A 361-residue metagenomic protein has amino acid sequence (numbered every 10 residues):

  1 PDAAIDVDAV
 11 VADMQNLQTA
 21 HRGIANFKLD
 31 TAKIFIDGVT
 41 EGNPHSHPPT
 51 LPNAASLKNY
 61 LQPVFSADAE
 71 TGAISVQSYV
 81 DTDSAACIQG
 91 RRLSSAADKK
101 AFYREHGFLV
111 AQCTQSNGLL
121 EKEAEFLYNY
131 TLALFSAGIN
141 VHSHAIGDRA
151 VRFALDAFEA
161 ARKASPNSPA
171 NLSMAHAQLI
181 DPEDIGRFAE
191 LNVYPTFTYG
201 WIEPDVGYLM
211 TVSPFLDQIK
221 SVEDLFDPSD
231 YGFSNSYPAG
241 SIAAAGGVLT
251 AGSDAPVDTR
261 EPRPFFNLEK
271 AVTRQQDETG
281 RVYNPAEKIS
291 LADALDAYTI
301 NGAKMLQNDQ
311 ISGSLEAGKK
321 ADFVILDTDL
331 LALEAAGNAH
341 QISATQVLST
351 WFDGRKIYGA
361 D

Functional and structural regions predicted by a protein language model:
P1-R149, D184-G200, G207, L268: Metal-coordinating catalytic core of metallo-dependent amide/deamination hydrolases
V10-L17, S173-H176, D181, F233: Flexible, glycine/threonine-enriched loop-and-boundary segments that flank and lead into catalytic domains of large
A20-K28, P166-N167, A189-E190, I242-A244 (+1 more regions): Extracellular/periplasmic catalytic domains that process cell-envelope and extracellular macromolecules
K28-K33, L172-Q178: Extended hydrophobic secondary-structure segments that form protein cores and membrane-embedded regions
V39, K319, R355-I357: Residue-level signal for well-ordered, solvent-exposed loop/turn and beta-edge residues enriched in charged/polar side
L132-V141, A150-L172, P182, G186 (+3 more regions): His/Asp/Glu-enriched, well-ordered alpha-helical/loop segment that forms or immediately abuts the divalent-metal
A145, A177, D254-A255: Active-site metal-binding loops of divalent metal-dependent hydrolases
G337-A360: P-loop/Walker A phosphate-binding loop and immediately adjacent motor/lid segment at beta-alpha junctions
